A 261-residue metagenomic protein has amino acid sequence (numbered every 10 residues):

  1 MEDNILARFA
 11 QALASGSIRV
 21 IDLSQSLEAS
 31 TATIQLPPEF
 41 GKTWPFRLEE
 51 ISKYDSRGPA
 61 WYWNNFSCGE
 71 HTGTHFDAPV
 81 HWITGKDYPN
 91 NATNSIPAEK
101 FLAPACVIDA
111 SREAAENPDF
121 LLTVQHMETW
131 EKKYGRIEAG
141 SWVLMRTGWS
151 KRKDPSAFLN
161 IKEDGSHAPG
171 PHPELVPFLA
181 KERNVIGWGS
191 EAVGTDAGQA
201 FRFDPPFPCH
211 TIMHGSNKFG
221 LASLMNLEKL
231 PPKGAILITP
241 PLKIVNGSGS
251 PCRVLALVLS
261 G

Functional and structural regions predicted by a protein language model:
M1-G261: Active-/binding-site microenvironments in catalytic and ligand-binding cores
